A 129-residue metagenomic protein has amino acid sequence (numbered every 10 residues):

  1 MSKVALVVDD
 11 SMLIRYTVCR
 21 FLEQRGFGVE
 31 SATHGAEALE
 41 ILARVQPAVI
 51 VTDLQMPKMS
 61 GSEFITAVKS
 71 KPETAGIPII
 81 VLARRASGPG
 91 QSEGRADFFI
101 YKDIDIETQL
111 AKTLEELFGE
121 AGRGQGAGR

Functional and structural regions predicted by a protein language model:
V7-D9, A32, I50: Conserved sequence signature across two-component system core domains
M12-E30: Two-component/phosphorelay signaling modules centered on CheY-like receiver
S31-E40, G61: Helix N-cap/capping motif at the beta->alpha junctions
E40, S62-A75: Short amphipathic alpha-helix used as the core "switch/output" element in two-component signaling
Q46-A48, E73-P78: His-Asp phosphorelay/catalytic-motif detector in bacterial-type signaling
D53: Active-site residues of response regulator receiver
M56: Receiver (REC) domain active-site loop signature in two-component systems and cognate sites in sensor histidine kinases
E63, R84-E116: Alpha4 helix (beta4-alpha4-beta5 surface) of REC/receiver domains from two-component response regulators
